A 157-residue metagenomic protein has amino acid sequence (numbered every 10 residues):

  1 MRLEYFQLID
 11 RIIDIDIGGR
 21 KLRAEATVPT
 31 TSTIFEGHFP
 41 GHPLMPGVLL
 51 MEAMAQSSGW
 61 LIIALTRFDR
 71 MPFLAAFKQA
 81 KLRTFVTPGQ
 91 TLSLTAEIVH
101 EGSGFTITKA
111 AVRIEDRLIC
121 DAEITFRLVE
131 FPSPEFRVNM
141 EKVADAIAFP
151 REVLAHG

Functional and structural regions predicted by a protein language model:
M1-L3, R67: Short aromatic-glycine motifs in intrinsically disordered, low-complexity regions
E4-M45: Catalytic strand-loop segment that frames the active site of acyl-thioester-processing enzymes
F6-L8, L92, T106: Hydrophobic core residues within well-ordered beta-strands of beta-rich domains
I9-D10, F77, I107, D121: Hydrophobic residues on conserved beta-strands that form the core of alpha/beta folds
D10-I13, K78, R83, E97-V99: Conserved positions in beta-strands of structured domains
R20-K21, P88, V99-G157: HotDog/MaoC-like acyl-thioester-processing domains
F39-P46, L50-G59, L74: Compact, glycine-rich, soluble single-domain proteins
S58-S93, I119, E123, R127-V129: Hydrophobic beta-strand-centered segment that forms part of the acyl-chain substrate-binding groove
